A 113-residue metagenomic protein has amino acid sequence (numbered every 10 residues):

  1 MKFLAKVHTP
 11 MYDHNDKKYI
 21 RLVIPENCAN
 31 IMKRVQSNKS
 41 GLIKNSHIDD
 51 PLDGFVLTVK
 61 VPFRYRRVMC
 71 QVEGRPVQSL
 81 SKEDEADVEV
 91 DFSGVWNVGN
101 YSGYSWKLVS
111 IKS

Functional and structural regions predicted by a protein language model:
M1-R64: OB-fold ssDNA-binding interfaces and closely related basic DNA-contact patches used across DNA replication/repair
K17, G54, E83-E85, Y101-G103: A general secondary-structure signal for short beta-strands and their flanking turns/coil in non-transmembrane regions
I20, V88, Y104-W106: Hydrophobic residues positioned within well-ordered beta-strands of beta-sheet architectures
V59-Q78: Beta-strand/loop nucleic-acid-binding surfaces
K60, E89-D91, K107: Residue-level recognition of well-ordered beta-strand positions that form the cores of beta-sheet-rich folds across
E73-E89: Short nucleic-acid-contacting surface segments enriched for D/E, G, S/T with interspersed K/R
L80-K82, S93-S102: Single-stranded nucleic-acid-binding OB-fold domains
N97-S113: OB-fold/S1-family single-stranded nucleic acid-binding modules
